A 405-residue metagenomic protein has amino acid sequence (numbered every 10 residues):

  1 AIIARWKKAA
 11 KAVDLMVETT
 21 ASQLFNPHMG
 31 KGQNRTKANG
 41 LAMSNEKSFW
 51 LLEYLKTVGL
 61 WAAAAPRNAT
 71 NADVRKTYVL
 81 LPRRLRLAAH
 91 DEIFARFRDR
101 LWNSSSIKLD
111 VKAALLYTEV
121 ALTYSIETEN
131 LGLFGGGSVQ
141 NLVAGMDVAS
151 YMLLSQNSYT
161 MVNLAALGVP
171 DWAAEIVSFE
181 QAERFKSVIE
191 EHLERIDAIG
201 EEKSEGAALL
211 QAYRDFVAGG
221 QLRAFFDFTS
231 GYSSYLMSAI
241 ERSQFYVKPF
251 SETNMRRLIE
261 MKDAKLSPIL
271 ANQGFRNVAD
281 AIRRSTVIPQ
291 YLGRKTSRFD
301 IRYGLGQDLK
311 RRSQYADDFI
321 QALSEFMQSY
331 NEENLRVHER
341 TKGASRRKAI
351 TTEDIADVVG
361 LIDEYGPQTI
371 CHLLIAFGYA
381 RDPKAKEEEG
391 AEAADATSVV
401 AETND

Functional and structural regions predicted by a protein language model:
A1, V120-D405: Long, contiguous all-alpha helical interaction modules
A1-H28: Long acidic/polar interaction regions in large eukaryotic complex-forming proteins
H28-D197: Domain-exit/linker segments immediately C-terminal to small folded modules
